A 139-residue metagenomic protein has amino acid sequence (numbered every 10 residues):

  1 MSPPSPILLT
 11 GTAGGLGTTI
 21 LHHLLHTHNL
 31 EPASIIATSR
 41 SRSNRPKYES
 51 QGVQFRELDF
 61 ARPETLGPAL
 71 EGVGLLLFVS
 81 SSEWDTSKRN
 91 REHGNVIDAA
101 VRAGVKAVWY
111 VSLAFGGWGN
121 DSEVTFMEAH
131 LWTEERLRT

Functional and structural regions predicted by a protein language model:
S2-L30: N-terminal Rossmann NAD(P)H-binding glycine-rich loop of SDR-like oxidoreductase domains
G11, S39, S80, S112: Short beta-strand/turn micro-motifs composed of small residues that flank or help shape donor/cofactor-binding pockets
P32-I36, G52-Q54: Short active-site oxyanion
I36-R42, L58-R62: N-terminal Rossmann-fold cofactor-binding loop
R45: Short alpha-helix immediately C-terminal to the canonical SAM-binding loop
E49, V53-G74: Conserved Rossmann-fold cofactor-binding substructure of NAD(P)-dependent oxidoreductases
S81-T139: Glycine-/Pro-rich loop/turn segments that contact NAD(P) or position catalytic residues in Rossmann-like domains
